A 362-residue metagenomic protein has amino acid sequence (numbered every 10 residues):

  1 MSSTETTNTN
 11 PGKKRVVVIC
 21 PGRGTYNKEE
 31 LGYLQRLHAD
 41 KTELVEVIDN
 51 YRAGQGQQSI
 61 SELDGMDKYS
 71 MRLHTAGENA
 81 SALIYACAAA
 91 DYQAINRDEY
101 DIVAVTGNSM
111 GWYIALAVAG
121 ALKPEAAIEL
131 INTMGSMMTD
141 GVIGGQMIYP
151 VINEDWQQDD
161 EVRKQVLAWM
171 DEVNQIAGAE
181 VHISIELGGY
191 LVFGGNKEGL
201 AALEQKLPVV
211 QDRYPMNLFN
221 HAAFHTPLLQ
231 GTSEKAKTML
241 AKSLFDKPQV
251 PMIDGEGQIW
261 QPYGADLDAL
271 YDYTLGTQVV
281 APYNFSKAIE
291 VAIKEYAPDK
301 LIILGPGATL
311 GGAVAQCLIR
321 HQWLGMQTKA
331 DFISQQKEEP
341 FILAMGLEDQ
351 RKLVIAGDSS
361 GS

Functional and structural regions predicted by a protein language model:
N8-T106: Helix-rich "cap/lid" substructures immediately adjacent to catalytic or cofactor-binding pockets
V17-I19, I102-G107, V192, D299-G305: Short glycine-rich phosphate-binding loop at a beta-alpha junction
L31-G32, V118-A119, Q205, A313-Q316: Short amphipathic alpha-helical segments
Q35, P208-V209, A269, C317-R320: Short, solvent-exposed amphipathic alpha-helical segments in soluble enzyme and RNA/protein-processing domains
V103-G111, A115, A119: Gly/Ala-rich beta-loop-alpha elbow adjacent to hydrolase catalytic centers
A119-D266: Alpha/beta catalytic cores of group-transfer enzymes, especially the acyltransferase/condensing modules of polyketide
R213-L304, T309-G311, E339-G361: Acyltransferase
L310-D349: Short acidic, glycine/proline-enriched helix-loop-strand junctions
